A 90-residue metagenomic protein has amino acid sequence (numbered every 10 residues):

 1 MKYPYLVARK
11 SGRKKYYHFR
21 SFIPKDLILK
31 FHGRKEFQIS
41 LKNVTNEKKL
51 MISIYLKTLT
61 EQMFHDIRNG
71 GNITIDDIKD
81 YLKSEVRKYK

Functional and structural regions predicted by a protein language model:
M1-S11: Short N-terminal "domain-start" leader segments that mark the transition from disordered tails or signal peptides into
R9, R20-F22, V44: Structured loops at beta-to-helix junctions and adjacent beta-edge loops in soluble globular domains
S11-K14, G70: Intrinsic-disorder/low-complexity loop/linker signature
R13-K35: Short aromatic-glycine-(Arg/Gly/Cys) micro-motifs in beta-strand/loop hairpins
E36-S40: Well-ordered beta-strand positions in beta-sheet-rich domains
K42-K90: N-terminal helical hairpins
